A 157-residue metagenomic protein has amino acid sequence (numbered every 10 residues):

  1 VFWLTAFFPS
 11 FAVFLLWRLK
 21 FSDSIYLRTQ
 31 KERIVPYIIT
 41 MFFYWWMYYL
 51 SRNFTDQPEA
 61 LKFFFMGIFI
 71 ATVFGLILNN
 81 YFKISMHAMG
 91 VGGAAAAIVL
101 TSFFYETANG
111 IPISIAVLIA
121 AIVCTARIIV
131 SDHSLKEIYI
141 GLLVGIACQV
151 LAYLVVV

Functional and structural regions predicted by a protein language model:
V1-F7, Q30-K31: Loop-to-helix transition at the N-terminal end of transmembrane alpha-helices
V1-W3, V35, A121-T125: Short, mixed-charge aromatic SLiMs
T5-L15, T72: Central hydrophobic cores of alpha-helical transmembrane segments in multi-pass inner-membrane proteins across all
V13-S22, M47-L61: Transmembrane alpha-helix boundary signature
S24-T40: Juxtamembrane helix-capping/reentrant segments at transmembrane boundaries
Y37-T55, L78-N80: C-terminal halves and exits of single transmembrane alpha-helices
L61-V157: Membrane-embedded catalytic cores of phosphoryl/pyrophosphoryl-handling enzymes
